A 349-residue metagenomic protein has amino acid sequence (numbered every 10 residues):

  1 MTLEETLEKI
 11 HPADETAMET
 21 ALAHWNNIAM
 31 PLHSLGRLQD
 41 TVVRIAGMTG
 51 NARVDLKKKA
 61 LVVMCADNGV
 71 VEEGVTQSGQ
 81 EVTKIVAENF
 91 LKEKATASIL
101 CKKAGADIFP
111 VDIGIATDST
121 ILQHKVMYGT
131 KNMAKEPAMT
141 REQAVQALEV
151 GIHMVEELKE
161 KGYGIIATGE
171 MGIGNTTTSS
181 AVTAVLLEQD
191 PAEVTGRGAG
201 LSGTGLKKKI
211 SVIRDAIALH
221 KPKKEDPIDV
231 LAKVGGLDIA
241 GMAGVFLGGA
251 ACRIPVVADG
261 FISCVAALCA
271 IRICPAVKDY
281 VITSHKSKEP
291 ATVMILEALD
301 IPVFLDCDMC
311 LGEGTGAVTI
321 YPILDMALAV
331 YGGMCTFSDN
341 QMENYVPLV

Functional and structural regions predicted by a protein language model:
T2-V349: N-terminal loops that bind phosphate or other acidic moieties and the adjacent beta-alpha structural core
